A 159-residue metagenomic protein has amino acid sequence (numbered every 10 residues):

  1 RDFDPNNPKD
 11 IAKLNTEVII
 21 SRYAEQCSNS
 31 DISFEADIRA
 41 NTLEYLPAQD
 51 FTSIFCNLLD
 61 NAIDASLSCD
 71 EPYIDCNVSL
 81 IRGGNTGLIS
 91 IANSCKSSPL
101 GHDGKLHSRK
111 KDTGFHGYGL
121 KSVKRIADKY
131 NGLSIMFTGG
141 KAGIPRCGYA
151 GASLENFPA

Functional and structural regions predicted by a protein language model:
P8, A12, S33-I54: Conserved short strand/loop->alpha-helix "switch" segment adjacent to the catalytic nucleotide/phosphoryl-transfer site
D10-S30: Short beta-to-alpha transition helix within the HATPase_c
A48-P72: Conserved ATP-binding N-box helix of the HATPase_c
Y73-N85: Short beta-strand/loop element within the Bergerat-fold HATPase_c
G87-G117: Glycine-rich/acidic phosphate-handling loop/turn and adjacent ATP-lid/helix of nucleotide-binding kinase/ATPase domains
S97, G139-C147, S153-L154: Glycine-rich nucleotide-binding loop
G132-L133: Conserved glycine-rich
